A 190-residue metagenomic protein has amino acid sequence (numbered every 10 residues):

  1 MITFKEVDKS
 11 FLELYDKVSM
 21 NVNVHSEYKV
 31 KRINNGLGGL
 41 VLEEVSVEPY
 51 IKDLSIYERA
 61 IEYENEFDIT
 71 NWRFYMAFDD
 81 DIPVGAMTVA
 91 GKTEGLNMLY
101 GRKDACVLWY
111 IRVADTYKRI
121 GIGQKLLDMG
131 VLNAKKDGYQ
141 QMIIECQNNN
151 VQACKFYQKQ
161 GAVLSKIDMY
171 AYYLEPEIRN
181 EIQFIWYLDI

Functional and structural regions predicted by a protein language model:
M1-T3: Extreme N-terminal starter segment of soluble prokaryotic enzymes
S10-E13, V151-Q152: Short alpha-helical
K17, N21-Y28, I33-A105, W109-D115 (+2 more regions): Acetyl-CoA-dependent GNAT
A86, S165-I167: Residue-level detector of high-confidence beta-strand sites
Y100, K155, M169: Conserved catalytic-core motifs of eukaryotic protein kinase domains, centered on the activation segment
V107, G138-Q140: Short loop/turn motifs at secondary-structure junctions
V113, R119-L132, K136, K155-K159: Conserved acetyl-CoA-binding loop-helix of GNAT-fold acetyltransferases
Q140, Q147-V151, Q160-V163, Y170-I190: C-terminal "cap" of GNAT-fold acetyltransferases
